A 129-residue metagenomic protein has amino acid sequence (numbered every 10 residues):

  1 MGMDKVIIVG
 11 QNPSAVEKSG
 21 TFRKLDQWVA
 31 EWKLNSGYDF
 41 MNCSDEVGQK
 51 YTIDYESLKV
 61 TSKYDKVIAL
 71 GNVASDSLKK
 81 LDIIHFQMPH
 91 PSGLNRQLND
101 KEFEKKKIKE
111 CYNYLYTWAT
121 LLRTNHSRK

Functional and structural regions predicted by a protein language model:
M1-L81, H85-P89, G93-R96: A polyanion-binding, active-site-adjacent surface
L34-S36, N99, I108-Y112: A general marker of short, structured functional hotspots
Y55, L98-K107: Short, surface-exposed amphipathic charged segments that create phosphate/polyanion-binding patches used for binding
F103-K129: Charged phosphate-binding loop/patch that engages nucleotide di/tri-phosphates or the phosphate backbone of nucleic
